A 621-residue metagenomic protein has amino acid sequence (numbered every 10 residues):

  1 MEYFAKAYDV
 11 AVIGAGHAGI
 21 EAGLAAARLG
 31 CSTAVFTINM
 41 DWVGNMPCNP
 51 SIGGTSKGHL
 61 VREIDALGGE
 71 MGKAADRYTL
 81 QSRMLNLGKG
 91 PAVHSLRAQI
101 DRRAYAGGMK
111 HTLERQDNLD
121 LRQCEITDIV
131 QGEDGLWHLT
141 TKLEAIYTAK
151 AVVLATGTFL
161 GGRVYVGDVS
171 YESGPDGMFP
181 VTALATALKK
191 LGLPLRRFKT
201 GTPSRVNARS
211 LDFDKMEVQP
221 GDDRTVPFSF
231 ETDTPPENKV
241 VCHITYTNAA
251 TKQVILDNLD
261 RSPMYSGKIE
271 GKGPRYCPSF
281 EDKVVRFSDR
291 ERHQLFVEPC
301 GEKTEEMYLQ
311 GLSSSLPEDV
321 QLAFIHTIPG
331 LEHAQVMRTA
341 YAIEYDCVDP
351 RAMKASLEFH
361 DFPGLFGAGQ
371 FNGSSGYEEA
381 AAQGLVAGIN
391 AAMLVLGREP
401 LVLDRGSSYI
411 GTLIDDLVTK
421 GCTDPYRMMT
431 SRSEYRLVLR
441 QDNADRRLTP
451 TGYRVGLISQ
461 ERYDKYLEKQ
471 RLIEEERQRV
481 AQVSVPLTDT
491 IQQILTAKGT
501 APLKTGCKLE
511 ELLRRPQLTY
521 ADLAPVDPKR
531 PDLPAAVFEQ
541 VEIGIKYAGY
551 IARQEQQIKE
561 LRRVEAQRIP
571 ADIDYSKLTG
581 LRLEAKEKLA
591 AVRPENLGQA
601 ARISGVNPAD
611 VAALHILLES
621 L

Functional and structural regions predicted by a protein language model:
Y3, L24-G132, L143, A155-E172 (+3 more regions): Conserved N-terminal/central alpha/beta ligand/cofactor-binding core
F4-A18: Beta1/beta-strand and adjacent pyrophosphate-binding region of the FAD-binding site in flavoprotein oxidoreductases
K6, K142-A151: Core beta-strand elements of the Rossmann-like FAD/NAD(P) dinucleotide-binding domain in flavoenzyme oxidoreductases
N39, K57, M84, T186-L322 (+5 more regions): An anion/pyrophosphate-binding glycine-rich loop and adjacent beta-alpha core in soluble alpha-beta enzymes
Y308-S374, V402-D415, P534-K588, R593: A glycine-rich dinucleotide-binding beta-alpha-beta segment and adjacent secondary-structure elements that constitute
Q370-E378, E434-R436: Glycine-rich phosphate/pyrophosphate-binding beta-alpha loops
A380-L401: Internal hydrophobic alpha-helix adjacent to the cofactor/substrate pocket in enzyme cavities
R432, V438, A444, T449-A612 (+1 more regions): Extended, charge-enriched "interface" segments that sit outside catalytic cores
